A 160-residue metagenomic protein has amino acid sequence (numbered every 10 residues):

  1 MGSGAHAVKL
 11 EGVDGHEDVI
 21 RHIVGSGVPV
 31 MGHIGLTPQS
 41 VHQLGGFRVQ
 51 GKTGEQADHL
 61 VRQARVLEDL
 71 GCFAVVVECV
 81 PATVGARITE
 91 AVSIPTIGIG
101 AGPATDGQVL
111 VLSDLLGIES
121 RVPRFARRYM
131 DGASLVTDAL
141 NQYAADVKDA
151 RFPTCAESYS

Functional and structural regions predicted by a protein language model:
M1-M130, S134-S160: Alpha/beta enzyme core
